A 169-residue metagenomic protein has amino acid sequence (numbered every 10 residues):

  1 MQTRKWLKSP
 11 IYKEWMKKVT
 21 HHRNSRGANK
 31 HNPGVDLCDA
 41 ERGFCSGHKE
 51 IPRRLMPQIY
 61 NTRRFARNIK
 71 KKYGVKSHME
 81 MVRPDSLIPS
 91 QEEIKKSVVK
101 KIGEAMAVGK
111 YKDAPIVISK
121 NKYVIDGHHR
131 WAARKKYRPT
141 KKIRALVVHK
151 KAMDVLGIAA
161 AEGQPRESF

Functional and structural regions predicted by a protein language model:
M1-P33, K71: Arg/Lys-rich, low-complexity, intrinsically disordered basic segments
T3, S9-Y12, T62-A66, V99: Short amphipathic alpha-helical segments that mediate assembly, nucleic-acid/protein binding, or membrane association
W15, L55-Q58, H78-E80: Residue-level detector of intrinsically disordered terminal segments
H21-H22, G27-R53: N-terminal extension/subdomain marker
H22, C45, N68-K136, K141-K142: Short alpha-helix boundary/capping and kink motifs at helix termini
R23, N29-N32, R54, K112-F169: Basic- and aromatic-enriched surface patches that contact anionic nucleotides/nucleic acids
F44-K71: Cysteine-nucleophile protease catalytic domains, especially the papain-like/related folds used in DUB/UBL proteases
